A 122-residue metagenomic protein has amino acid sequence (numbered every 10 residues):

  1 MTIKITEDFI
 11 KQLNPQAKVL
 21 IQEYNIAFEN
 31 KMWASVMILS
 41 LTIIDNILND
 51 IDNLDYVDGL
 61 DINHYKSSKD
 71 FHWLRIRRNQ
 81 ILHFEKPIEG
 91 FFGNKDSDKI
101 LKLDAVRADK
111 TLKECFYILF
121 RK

Functional and structural regions predicted by a protein language model:
M1-M32: Charged alpha-helical initiation segments
Q16-L20, L39, N46, R77: Amphipathic, well-ordered alpha-helical segments in soluble domains
Y24, D58-L60: Short, charged/polar, low-complexity loop and linker segments that flank or interrupt alpha-helical bundles
N25, N30-I51: Short, hydrophobic, well-ordered secondary-structure elements
K31, I47-D55, R78-I81, E85-I88: Amphipathic alpha-helical interaction segments
V36, D55-Y56, G90-G93: Short linear functional motifs in flexible/disordered or boundary regions
L60-K122: Long, charged low-complexity segments
